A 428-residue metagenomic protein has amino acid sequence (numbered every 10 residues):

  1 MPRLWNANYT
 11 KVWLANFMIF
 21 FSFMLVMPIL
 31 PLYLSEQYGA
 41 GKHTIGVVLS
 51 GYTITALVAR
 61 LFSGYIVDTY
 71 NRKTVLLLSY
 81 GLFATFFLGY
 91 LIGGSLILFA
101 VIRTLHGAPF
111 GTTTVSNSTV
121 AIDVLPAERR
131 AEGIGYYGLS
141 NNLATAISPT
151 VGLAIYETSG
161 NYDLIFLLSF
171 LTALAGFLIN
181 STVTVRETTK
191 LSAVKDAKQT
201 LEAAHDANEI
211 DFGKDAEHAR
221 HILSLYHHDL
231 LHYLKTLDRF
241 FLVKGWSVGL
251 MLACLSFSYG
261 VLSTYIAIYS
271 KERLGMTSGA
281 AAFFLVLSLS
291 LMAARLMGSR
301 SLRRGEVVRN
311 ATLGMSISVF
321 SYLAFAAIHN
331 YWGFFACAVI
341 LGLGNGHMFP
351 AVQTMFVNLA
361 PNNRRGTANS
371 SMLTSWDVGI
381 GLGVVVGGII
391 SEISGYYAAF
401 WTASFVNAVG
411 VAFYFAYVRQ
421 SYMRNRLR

Functional and structural regions predicted by a protein language model:
M1-N6, K190-V248: Juxtamembrane intracellular "pre-TM" segments in multi-pass secondary transporters
W5-V48, T53, S247, S256-Y269 (+1 more regions): Helix-loop boundary and gating motifs at the non-cytosolic
T53-L61, T145-A146, S288-L296, I380-G381: Residue-level signature of mid-helix packing/kink "hotspots" within the transmembrane helices of 12-pass Major
R60-N71, A294-V307: Helix-to-loop junctions at the C-terminal end of transmembrane segments in multipass secondary transporters
T74-L88, R309-L323: Structural signature of the two symmetry-related core transmembrane helices
I97-L105, S321, W332-I340: Paired small-residue
T104-S140: Cytoplasmic helix-loop-helix junction between adjacent transmembrane helices in 12-TM secondary transporters
L171-T200, D211, F413-Y417: C-terminal membrane-cytosol helix-exit motif in multi-pass small-molecule transporters
